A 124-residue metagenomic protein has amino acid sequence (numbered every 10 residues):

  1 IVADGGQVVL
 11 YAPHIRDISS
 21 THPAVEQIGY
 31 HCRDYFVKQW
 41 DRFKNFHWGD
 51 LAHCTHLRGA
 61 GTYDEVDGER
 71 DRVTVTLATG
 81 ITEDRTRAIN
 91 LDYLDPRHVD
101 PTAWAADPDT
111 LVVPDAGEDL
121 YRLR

Functional and structural regions predicted by a protein language model:
I1-T76: C-terminal catalytic subdomain
D67-R124: Extended hydrophobic packing segments that form well-structured cores
